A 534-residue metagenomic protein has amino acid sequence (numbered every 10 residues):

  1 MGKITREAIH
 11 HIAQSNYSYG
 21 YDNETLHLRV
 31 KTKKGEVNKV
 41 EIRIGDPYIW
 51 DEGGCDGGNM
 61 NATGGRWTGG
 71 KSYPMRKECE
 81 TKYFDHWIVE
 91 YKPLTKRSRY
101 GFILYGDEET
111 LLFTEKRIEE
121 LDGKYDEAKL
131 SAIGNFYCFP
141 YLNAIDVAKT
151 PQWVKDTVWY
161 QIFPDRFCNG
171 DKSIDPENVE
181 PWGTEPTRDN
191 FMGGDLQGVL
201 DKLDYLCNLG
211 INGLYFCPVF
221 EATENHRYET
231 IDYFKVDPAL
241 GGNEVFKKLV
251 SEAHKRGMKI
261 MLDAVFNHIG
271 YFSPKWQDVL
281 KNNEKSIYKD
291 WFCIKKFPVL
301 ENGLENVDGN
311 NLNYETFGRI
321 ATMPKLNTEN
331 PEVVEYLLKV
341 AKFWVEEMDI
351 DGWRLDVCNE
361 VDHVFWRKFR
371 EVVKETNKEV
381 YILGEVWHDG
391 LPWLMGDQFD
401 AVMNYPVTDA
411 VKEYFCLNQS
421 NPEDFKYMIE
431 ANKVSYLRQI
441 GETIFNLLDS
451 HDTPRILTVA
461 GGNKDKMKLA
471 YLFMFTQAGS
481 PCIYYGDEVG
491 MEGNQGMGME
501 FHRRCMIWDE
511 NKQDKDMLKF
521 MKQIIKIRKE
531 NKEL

Functional and structural regions predicted by a protein language model:
M1-E36, L130-I145, T150: Non-catalytic, glycine-rich low-complexity segments
V30, I162, L206, F216 (+11 more regions): Conserved, mostly hydrophobic/aromatic
K34-K96, Y105-L121: Aromatic-rich carbohydrate-binding modules that target alpha-glucans
V40, V250-M258, H268, S273-N283 (+4 more regions): Active-site-proximal helices and loops of the catalytic beta/alpha 8
V154, G170-M192, K202, A410 (+2 more regions): Loop/helix patches that line or flank the sugar-binding groove of alpha-linked glycan CAZymes
V158-Y160, L214-F216, I260-L262, W353 (+4 more regions): Hydrophobic faces of well-ordered beta-strands that scaffold small-molecule active sites in alpha/beta enzyme cores
F163-N212, V219-K342, E346-E347, F369-E375 (+1 more regions): Substrate-binding/active-site clefts of carbohydrate-active enzymes
H268, T322, E335-H363, G441 (+1 more regions): Active-site groove signature of glycoside hydrolases
